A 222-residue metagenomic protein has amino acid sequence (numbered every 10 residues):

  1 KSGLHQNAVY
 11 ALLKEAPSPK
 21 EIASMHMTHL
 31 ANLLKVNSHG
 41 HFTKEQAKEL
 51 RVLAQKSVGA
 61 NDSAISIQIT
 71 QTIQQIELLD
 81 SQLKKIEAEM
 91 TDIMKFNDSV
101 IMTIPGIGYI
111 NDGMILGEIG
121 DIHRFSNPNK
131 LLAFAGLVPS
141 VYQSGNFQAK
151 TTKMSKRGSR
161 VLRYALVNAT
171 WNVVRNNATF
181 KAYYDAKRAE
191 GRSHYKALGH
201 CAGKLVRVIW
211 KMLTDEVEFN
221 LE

Functional and structural regions predicted by a protein language model:
K1-E222: A detector of single, family-specific signature residues that are central to catalytic or substrate-handling motifs
